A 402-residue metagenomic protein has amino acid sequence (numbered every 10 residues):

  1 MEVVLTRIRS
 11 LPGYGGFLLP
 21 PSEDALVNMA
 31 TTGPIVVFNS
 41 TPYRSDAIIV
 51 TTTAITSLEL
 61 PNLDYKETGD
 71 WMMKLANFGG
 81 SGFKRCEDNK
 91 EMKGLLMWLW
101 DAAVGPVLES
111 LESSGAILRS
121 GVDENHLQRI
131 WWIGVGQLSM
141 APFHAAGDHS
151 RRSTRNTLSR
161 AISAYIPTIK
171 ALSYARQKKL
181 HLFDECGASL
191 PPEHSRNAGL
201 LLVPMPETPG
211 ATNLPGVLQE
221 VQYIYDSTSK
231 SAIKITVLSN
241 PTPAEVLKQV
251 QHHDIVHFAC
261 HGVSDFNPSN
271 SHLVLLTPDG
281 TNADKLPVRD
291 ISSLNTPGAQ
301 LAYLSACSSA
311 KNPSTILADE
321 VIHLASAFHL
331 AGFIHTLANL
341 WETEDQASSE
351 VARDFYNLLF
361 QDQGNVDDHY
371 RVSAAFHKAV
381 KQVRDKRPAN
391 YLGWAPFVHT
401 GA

Functional and structural regions predicted by a protein language model:
M1-P20, Y225: Amphipathic alpha-helical
P21-A76, M92-A402: Catalytic cores of enzymes
